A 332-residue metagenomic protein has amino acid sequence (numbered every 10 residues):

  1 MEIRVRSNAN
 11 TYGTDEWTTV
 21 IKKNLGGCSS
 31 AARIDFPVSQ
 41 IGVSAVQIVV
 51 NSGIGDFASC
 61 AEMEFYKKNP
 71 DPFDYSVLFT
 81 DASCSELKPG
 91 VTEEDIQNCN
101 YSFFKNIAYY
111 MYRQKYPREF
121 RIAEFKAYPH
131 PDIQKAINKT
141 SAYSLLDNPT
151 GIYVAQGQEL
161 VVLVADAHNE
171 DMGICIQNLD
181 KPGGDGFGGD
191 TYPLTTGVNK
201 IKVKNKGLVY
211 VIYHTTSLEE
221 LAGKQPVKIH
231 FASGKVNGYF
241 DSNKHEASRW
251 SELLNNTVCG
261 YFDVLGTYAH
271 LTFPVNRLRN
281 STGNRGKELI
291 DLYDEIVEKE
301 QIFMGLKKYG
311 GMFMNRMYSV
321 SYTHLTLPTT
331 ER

Functional and structural regions predicted by a protein language model:
M1-D15, S30-T80: Aromatic, loop-rich ligand-recognition surfaces of beta-strand-rich domains
M1-I21, C175-D190: Non-cytosolic beta-sandwich-type ligand-binding/adhesion modules
K22-S44, V50-G55, G189-K206: Beta-sandwich interaction modules
G42-S44, D56-A61, Q158, E170 (+5 more regions): Residues that flank catalytic or metal-binding motifs in active/ligand-binding sites
S85-K235: Beta-strand-enriched, solvent-exposed domains that form extended recognition/catalytic surfaces
H214-F303: Fold-level signature of zinc-dependent metallopeptidase catalytic domains
L289-L325: Auxiliary, metal-adjacent structural segments of Zn-dependent hydrolase domains
H324-R332: Single conserved hydrophobic/aromatic residue that forms the stacking wall/gate of nucleotide- or nucleobase-binding
